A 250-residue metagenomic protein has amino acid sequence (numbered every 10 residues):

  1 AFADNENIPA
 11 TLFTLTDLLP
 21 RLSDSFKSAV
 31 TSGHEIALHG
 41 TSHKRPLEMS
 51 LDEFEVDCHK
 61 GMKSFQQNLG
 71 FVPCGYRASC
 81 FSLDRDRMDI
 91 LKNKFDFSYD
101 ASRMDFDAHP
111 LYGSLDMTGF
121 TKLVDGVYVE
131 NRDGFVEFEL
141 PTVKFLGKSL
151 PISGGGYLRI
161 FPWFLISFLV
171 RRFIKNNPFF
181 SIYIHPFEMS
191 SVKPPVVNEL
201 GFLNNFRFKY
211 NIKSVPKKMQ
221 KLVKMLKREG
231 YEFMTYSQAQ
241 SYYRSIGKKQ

Functional and structural regions predicted by a protein language model:
D4-N7, I160-Q250: C-terminal domain-boundary segment and adjacent tail
E6-R87, F97-S98, S102-R103, A108 (+2 more regions): Metal-dependent polysaccharide deacetylase catalytic core of the NodB/CE4 family, i.e., the active-site-bearing domain
L22-D24, D86, L111-G113, G147-K148 (+1 more regions): Short, solvent-exposed polar/charged micro-motifs at secondary-structure junctions
F26-S28, D52-F54, I90, S114-G119 (+1 more regions): Short low-complexity, flexible loop/linker segments enriched in glycine and/or proline with clustered acidic
S42-D52, L150-G155, V197-F202: Surface-exposed, active-site-proximal loop segments in enzymatic domains
Q67, F71-Y183, E229: Active-site-adjacent pocket scaffolds in enzyme catalytic domains
